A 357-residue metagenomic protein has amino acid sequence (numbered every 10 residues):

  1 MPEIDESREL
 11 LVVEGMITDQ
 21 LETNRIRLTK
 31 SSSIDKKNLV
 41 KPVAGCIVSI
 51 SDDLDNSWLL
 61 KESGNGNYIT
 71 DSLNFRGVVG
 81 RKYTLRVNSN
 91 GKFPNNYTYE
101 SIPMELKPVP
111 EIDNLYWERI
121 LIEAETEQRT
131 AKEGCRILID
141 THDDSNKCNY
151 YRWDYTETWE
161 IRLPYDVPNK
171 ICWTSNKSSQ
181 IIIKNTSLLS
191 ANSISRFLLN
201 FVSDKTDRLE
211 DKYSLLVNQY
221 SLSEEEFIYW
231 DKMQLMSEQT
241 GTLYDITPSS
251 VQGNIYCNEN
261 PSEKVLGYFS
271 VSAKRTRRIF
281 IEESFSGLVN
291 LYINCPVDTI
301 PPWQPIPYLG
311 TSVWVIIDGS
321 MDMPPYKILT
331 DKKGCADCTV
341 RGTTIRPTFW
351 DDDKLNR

Functional and structural regions predicted by a protein language model:
M1-R357: A sequence/structural signal for flexible, mid-protein segments enriched in small/helix-disrupting residues
